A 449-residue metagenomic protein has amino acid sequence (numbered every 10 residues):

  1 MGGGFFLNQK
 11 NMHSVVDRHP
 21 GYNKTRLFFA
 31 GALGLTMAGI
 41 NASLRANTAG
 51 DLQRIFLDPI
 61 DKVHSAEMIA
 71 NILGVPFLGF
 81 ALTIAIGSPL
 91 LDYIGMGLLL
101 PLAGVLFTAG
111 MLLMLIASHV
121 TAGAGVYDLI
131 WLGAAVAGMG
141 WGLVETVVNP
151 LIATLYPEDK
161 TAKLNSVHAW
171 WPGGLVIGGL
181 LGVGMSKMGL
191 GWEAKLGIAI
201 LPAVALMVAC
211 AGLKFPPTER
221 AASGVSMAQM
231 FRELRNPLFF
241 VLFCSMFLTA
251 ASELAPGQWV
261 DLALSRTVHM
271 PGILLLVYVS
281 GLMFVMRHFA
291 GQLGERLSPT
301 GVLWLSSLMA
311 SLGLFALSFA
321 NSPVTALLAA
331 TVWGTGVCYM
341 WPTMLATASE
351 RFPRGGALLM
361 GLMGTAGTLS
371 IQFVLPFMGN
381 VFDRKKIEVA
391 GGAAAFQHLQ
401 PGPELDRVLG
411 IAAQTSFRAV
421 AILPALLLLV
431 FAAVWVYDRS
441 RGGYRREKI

Functional and structural regions predicted by a protein language model:
R26-D58, N149, P256-D261, V374-M378: Extracytoplasmic
R45-A49, R235-M283, V374-N380: Extracytoplasmic gate region of multi-pass secondary transporters
N71-P89, V277-F289: Central cavity-lining transmembrane alpha-helices of secondary-active solute carriers, predominantly the Major
V105-G123, M309-N321: C-terminal ends and interior cores of transmembrane alpha-helices in multi-pass membrane transporters/permeases
D159, S166-T218: Helix-loop-helix hairpin linking two adjacent transmembrane segments in secondary transporters
T161-G182, M360-M378: Glycine-rich segments within core transmembrane alpha-helices of 12-TM secondary carriers
E193-G212, Q414-V436: Symmetry-related core transmembrane helices of the 12-TM Major Facilitator Superfamily/SLC fold
